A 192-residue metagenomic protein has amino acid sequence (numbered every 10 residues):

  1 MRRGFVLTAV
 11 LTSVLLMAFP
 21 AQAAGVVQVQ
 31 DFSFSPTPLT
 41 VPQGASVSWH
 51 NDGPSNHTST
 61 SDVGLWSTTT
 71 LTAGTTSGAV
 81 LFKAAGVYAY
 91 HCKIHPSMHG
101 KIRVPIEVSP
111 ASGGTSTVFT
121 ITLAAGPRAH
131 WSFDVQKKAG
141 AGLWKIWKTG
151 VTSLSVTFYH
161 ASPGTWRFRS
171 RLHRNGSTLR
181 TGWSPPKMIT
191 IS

Functional and structural regions predicted by a protein language model:
M1-T8: Bacterial N-terminal signal peptides that target proteins for export
A9-V10, K145: Enrichment for repetitive, rod-forming helical segments
L11, L15, T152-S155: Intrinsically disordered, low-complexity repeat segments enriched in small/polar residues
S13-L15, F19-A141: Extracytoplasmic copper-binding redox domains, predominantly the cupredoxin/blue-copper superfamily
I106-S192: Low-complexity, Ser/Thr/Pro-rich intrinsically disordered linker/stalk segments at domain junctions
